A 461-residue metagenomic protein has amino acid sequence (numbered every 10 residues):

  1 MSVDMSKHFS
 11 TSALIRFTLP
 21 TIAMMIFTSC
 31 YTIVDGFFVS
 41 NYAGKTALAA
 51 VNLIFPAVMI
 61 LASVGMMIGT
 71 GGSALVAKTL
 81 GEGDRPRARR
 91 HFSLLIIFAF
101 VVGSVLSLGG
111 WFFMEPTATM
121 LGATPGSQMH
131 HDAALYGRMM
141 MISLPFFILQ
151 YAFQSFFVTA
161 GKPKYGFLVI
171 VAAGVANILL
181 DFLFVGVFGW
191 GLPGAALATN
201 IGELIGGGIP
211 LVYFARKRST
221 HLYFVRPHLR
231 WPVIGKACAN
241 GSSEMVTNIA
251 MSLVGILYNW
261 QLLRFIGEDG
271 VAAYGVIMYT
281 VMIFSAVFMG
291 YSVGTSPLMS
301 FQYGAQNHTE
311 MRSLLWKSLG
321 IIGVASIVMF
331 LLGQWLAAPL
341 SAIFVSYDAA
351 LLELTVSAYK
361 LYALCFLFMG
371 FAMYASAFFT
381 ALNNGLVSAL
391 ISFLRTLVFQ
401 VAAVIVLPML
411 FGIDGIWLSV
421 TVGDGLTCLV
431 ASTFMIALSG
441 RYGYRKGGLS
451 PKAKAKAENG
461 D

Functional and structural regions predicted by a protein language model:
M1-T18, V76-S143, V187-S242, M299-C365 (+1 more regions): Short alpha-helical transmembrane segments in multi-pass integral membrane proteins
T11-C30, V34, A57-V64, I142 (+7 more regions): Residue-level signal for short hydrophobic patches within transmembrane helices of multi-pass membrane transporters
R16-D35, M139, A173, G202-G206 (+3 more regions): Transmembrane helical elements of multi-pass membrane transporters/channels
C30-L48, A118-S127, L183-W190, S252-Y279 (+4 more regions): Helix-terminus/linker motif at the lipid-water interface of multi-pass membrane proteins
V39-M59, H91, S127-D132, L192-P193 (+5 more regions): Interfacial/gating helices of multi-pass transporter permease domains
L48-L108, F147-G166, A273-L331, W335-A337 (+1 more regions): Small-residue-rich hydrophobic transmembrane alpha-helices
I60, N177-F182, G207-L211, I283-A286 (+3 more regions): Hydrophobic transmembrane alpha-helices of multi-pass small-molecule transporters
G69, M139-V158, G166-G174, A195-G208 (+5 more regions): Short runs within selected transmembrane alpha-helices of multi-pass transporters and secretion channels
